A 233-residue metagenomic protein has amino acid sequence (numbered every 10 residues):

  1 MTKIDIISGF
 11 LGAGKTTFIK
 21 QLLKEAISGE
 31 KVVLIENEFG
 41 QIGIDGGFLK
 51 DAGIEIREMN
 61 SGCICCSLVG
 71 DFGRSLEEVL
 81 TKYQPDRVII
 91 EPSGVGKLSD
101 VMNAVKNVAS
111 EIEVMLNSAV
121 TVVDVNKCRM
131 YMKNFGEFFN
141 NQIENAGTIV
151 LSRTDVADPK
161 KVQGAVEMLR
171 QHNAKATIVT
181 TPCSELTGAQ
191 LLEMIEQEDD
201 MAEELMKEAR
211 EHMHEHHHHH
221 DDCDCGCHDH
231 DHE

Functional and structural regions predicted by a protein language model:
T2-S8, A13-M132, E137: Nucleotide-state-sensitive switch-loop elements of NTP-binding domains
V33, V88-I89, V114-D124, Q142-T154 (+1 more regions): Conserved beta-strand/loop subsegment of P-loop NTPase cores
I56, A109, G136, Q142 (+3 more regions): A generic membrane alpha-helix/interface feature
C65-V69, N117-V123, E144-I149, K207-H216: Short, surface-exposed, charge-dense and proline/glycine-enriched linear segments
S75, D100-A104, Q142-N145, K161-Q171 (+1 more regions): Alpha-helical scaffold elements adjacent to nucleotide-binding pockets in ATP/GTP-utilizing enzyme cores
C128, D155-V156: Short histidine/acidic/glycine/proline-rich micro-motifs that form metal- and phosphate-coordinating active-site loops
N134-F139, S152, Q163-A165: Active-site glycine-rich loop that binds ribose-phosphate moieties when present
A157-E233: C-terminal accessory "lid"/substrate-recognition subdomains
